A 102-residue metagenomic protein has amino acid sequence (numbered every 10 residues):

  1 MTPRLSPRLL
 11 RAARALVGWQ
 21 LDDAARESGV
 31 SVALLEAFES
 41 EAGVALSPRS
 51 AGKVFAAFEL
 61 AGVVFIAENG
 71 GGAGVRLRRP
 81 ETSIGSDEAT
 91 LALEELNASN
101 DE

Functional and structural regions predicted by a protein language model:
M1-L5: A detector for short, charged/polar N-terminal pre-domain segments
L9-A12, R26, A37, A56: DNA-binding alpha-helical recognition surfaces that contact promoter or target DNA
L9-D23, S83-I84: Short basic helix-loop element that most often maps to the first helix and adjoining turn of HTH DNA-binding modules
W19-A37: Short alpha-helical DNA-recognition segment
G29, P48-I66: DNA major-groove recognition helix of helix-turn-helix/homeodomain DNA-binding modules
E41-P48: Short, solvent-exposed alpha-helical "recognition" segments
V63-N100: Short, charged recognition helix plus adjacent turn of helix-turn-helix-like nucleic-acid-binding domains
